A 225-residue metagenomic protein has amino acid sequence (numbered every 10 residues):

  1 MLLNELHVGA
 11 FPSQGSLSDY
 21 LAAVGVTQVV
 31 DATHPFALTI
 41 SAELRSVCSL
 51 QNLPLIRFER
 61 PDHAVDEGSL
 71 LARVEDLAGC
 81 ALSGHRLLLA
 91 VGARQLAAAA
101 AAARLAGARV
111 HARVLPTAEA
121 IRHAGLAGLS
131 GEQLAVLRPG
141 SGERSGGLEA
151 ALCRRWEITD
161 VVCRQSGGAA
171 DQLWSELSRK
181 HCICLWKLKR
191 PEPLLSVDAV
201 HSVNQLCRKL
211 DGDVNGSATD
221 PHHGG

Functional and structural regions predicted by a protein language model:
M1-F11, S69, A120-A127: N-terminal beta-loop-helix "entrance" segment that forms/cooperates in small-molecule cofactor or anionic ligand
N4-V24, L134-L148: Glycine-rich, highly charged phosphate/nucleotide-binding loops
D19-L77: Glycine/small-residue-rich loop that forms an oxyanion/phosphate-binding "nest" at active or ligand-binding sites
T27-Q28, R86, T159-D160: Structural motif
S49-I56, A108, K180-C184: A short helix->loop->beta-strand "cap" motif at the edges of active sites that frequently abuts
P61, R86-E143, A151-R154, R164-Q165: Conserved mixed alpha/beta catalytic, RNA-binding, or beta-rich assembly cores of soluble enzyme, regulatory
D66-L82, V91-A97, E143-G146: Active-site glycine-rich loop that binds ribose-phosphate moieties when present
W156, D160, R164-G168, L185-G225: C-terminal functional extensions of proteins
